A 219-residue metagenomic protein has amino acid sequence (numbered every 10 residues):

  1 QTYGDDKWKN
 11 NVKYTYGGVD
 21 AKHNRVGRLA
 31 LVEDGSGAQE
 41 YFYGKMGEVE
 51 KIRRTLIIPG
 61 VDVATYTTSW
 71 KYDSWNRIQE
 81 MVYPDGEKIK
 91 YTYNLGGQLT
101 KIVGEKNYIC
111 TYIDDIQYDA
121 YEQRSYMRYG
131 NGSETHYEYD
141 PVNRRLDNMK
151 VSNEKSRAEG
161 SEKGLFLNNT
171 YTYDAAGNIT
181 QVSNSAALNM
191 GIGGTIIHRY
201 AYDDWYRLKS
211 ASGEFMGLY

Functional and structural regions predicted by a protein language model:
Q1-Y219: Beta-strand elements of repeat-based all-beta scaffolds
